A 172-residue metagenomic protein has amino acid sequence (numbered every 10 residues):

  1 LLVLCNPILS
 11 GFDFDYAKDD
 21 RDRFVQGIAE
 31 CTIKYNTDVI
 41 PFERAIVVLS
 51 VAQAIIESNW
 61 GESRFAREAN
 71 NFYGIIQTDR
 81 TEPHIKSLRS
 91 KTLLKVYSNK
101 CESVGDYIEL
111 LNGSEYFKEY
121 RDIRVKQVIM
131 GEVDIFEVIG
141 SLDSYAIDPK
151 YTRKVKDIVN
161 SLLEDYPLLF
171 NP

Functional and structural regions predicted by a protein language model:
L1-A52, I56, W60-P172: Catalytic cores of secreted/periplasmic lytic hydrolases that degrade extracellular macromolecules
